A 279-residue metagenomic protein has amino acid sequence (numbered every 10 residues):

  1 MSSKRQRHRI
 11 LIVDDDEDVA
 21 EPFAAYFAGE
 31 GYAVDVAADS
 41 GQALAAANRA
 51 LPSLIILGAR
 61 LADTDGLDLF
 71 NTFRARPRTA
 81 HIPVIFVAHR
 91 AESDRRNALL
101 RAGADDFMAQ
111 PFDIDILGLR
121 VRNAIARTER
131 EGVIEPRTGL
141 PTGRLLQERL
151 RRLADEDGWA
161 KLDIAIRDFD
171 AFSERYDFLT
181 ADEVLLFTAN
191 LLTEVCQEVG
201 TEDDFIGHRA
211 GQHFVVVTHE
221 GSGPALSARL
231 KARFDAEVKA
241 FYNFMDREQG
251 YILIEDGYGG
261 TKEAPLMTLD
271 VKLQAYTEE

Functional and structural regions predicted by a protein language model:
E17-D35: Two-component/phosphorelay signaling modules centered on CheY-like receiver
A50-L61: Active-site beta3 strand of CheY-like receiver
D68, R90-D106: Alpha4 helix (beta4-alpha4-beta5 surface) of REC/receiver domains from two-component response regulators
R96, A124-L145, I166, A171: Amphipathic HAMP/coiled-coil signal-transducing linker helices that couple sensory inputs to cytosolic output domains
F112-V121: C-terminal output helix
G143-A160, R167-E194, G207-G211, G221-A228: Conserved long alpha-helical elements within nucleotide-processing catalytic cores of c-di-GMP signaling and class III
A189-P224, K239-M245, Q249-I252: Conserved helix-loop-beta segment at the catalytic/binding core of cyclic-nucleotide signaling proteins
